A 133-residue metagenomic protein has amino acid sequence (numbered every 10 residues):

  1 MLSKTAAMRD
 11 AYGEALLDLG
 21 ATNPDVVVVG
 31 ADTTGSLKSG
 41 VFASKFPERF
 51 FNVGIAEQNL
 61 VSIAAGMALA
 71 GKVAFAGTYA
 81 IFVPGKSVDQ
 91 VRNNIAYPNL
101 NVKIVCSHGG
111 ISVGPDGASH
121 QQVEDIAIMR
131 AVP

Functional and structural regions predicted by a protein language model:
M1-P133: Thiamine diphosphate
